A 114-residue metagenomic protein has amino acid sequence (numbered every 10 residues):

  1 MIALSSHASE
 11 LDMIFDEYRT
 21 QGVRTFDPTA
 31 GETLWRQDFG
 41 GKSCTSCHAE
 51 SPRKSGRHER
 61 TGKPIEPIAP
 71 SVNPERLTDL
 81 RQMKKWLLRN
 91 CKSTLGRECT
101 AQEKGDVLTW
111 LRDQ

Functional and structural regions predicted by a protein language model:
A3-S5: N-terminal signal peptide c-region/cleavage motif recognized by signal peptidases
S9-F39: Electrostatic cytochrome c docking/interface patches
R19-T20, P70-P74, S93-R97: Second-shell loop/turn segments in exported
T25, D38, L77-R81, R97-Q102: Soluble non-cytosolic domains of exported or imported proteins
F39-S51, V107: The canonical Cys-X-X-Cys-His
G56-K63: Short cysteine/histidine-rich zinc-coordinating motifs and their immediately flanking basic loops
I65-R81: Short microdomains enriched in Cys/His and/or Lys/Arg
K84-Q114: C-terminal capping alpha-helices of c-type cytochrome domains
